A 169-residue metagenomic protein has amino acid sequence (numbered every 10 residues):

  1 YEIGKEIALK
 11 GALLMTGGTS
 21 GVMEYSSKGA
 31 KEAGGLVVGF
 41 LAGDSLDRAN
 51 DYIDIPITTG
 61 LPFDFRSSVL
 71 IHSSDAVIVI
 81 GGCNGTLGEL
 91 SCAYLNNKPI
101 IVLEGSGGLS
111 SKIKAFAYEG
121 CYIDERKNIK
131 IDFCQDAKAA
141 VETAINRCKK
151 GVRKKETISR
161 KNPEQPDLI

Functional and structural regions predicted by a protein language model:
Y1-V38: Glycine-rich beta-alpha loop segments
G17-G18, F40, I80, L103: Structural motif
V22-Y25, S67, G85-L90: Short glycine/serine/threonine-rich phosphate/pyrophosphate-binding segments that cradle anionic phosphate groups
K31, I71, Y94: Short alpha-helix at the nucleotide-sugar/activated-sugar donor binding site of glycosyltransferases and closely
F40-V77, G81: Glycine-rich oxoanion-binding loops at beta->alpha junctions
L41-A42, L87, L95-F116: Short, acidic/small-residue loops that bind anionic groups at enzyme active sites
P56-L61, N128-A140: Short acidic-hydrophobic, aromatic-tinged amphipathic segments that line or gate anion-handling sites
I145-I169: C-terminal amphipathic helix plus adjacent low-complexity, charged tail appended to glycosyltransferase catalytic
